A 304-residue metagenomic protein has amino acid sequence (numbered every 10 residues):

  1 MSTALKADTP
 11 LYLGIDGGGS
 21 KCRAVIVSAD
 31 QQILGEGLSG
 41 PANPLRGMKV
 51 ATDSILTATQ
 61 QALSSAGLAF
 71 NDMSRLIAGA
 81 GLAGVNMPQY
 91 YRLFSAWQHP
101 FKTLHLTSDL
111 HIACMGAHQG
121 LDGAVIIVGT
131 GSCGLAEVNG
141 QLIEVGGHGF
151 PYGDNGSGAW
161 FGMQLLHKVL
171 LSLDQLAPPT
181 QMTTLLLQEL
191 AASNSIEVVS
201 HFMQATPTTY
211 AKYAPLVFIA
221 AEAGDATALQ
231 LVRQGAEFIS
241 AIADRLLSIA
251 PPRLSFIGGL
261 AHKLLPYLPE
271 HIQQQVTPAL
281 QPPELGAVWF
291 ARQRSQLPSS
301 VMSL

Functional and structural regions predicted by a protein language model:
M1-N71, G116-D122, L166-L304: ATP-binding/phosphotransfer module of carbohydrate and carboxylate kinases, centering on a glycine-rich
G37, Q98, K102, L142-G149 (+1 more regions): Glycine/charged-rich beta-loop-alpha catalytic/anionic-binding loops adjacent to active sites
N43, T59, L63-L106, H118: Short beta-strand-loop/turn "lid" adjacent to the catalytic site in phosphate-handling enzymes
G79-V85, V128-T130, P251-A261: Glycine-rich beta-strand-to-loop/alpha-helix junction loops that act as flexible
N86-P88, I112-C114, C133-G134, A261-L264: Short, active-site-adjacent cap segments at secondary-structure transitions
Q89-L93, M115-Q119, A136-N139, Y267: Short, conserved acidic/polar surface loops in the N-terminal third of protein domains
T103-I112, I127-V128, V276-L285: Active-site nucleophile and cofactor-binding loops and adjacent substrate-binding regions of central metabolic enzymes
L121-S172: Glycine-rich phosphate-binding loop of actin/hexokinase-like ATP-binding domains
